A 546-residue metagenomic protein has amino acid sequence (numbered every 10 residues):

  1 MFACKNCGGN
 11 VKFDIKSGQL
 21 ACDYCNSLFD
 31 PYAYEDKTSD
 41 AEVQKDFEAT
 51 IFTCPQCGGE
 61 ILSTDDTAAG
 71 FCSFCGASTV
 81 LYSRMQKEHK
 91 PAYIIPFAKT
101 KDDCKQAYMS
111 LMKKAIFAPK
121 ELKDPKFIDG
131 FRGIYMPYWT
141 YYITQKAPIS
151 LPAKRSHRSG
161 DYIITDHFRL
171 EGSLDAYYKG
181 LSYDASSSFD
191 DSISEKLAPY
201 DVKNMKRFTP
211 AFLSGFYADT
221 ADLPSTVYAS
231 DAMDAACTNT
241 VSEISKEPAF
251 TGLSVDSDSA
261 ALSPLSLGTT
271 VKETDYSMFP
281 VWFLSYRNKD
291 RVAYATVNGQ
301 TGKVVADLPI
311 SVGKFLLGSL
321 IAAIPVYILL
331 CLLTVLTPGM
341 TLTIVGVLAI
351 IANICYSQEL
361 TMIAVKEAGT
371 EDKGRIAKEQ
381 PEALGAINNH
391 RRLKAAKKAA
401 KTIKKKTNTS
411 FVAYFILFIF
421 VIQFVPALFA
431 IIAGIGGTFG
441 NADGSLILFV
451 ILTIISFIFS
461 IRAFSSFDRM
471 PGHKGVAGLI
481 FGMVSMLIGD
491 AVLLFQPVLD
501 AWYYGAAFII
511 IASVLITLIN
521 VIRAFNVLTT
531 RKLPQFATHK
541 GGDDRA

Functional and structural regions predicted by a protein language model:
M1, S17-Q19, F47-I51, A69: Residues immediately within or flanking Cys/His clusters that coordinate Zn2+ in small zinc-binding modules
C4-C7, C22-C25, C54-C57, C72-C75: Short cysteine-rich clusters marking metal-coordination/redox-active sites
N10-K12, D30, L62, V80: Short functional micro-motifs and their immediate structural scaffolds
K16-A21, Y34-S39, D65-F71, R84-K90: Short cysteine/histidine-rich zinc-coordinating motifs and their immediately flanking basic loops
N26-A33, C75-S83: Short Cys/His-rich micro-motifs in 6-15 aa windows
H89-R287, G313, V335-G346, I354-Y414 (+3 more regions): Charged, low-complexity helical/coil segments in non-catalytic cytosolic or luminal regions
F279-G313: Extended, hydrophilic extramembrane loops/domains of integral membrane proteins
A399-A546: Alpha-helical transmembrane segments of integral membrane proteins
